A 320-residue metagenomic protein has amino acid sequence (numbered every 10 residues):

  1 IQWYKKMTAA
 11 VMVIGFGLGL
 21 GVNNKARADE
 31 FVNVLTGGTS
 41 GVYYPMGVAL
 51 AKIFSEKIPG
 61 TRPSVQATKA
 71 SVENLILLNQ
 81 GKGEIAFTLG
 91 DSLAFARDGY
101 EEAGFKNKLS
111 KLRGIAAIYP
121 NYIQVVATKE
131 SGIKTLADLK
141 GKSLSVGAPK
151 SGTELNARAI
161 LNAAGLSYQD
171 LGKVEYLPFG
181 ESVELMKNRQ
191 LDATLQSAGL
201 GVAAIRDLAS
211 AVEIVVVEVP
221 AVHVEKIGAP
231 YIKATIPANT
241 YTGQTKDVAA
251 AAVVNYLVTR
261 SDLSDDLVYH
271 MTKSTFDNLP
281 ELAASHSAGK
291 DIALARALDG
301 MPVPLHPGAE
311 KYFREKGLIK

Functional and structural regions predicted by a protein language model:
T8-G19: Bacterial N-terminal signal peptides
L20-A28: Sec/Tat signal peptide C-region and signal peptidase I cleavage site
V32-K57, T61-R62, N121-N188, P280 (+2 more regions): Bilobed "Venus flytrap"/periplasmic-binding protein-like clamshell domains and structurally analogous long
V48-K52, S64-K106, V125, I133 (+4 more regions): Pocket-flanking alpha-helical
G90, E101-E102, S167-L263: Pocket-lining segment of extracytoplasmic ligand-binding domains
F105-I118, I123, T240-A249: A structural signal for short loop-to-beta-strand junctions that line the ligand-binding cleft of periplasmic/secreted
Y119-I133, A229-P230, V254-D266: A bilobed periplasmic-binding-protein/Venus flytrap-type ligand-binding module shared by bacterial periplasmic
V174, E181, K187-N188, A198-V216 (+2 more regions): An extracytoplasmic/periplasmic, membrane-proximal ligand-sensing/linker region
